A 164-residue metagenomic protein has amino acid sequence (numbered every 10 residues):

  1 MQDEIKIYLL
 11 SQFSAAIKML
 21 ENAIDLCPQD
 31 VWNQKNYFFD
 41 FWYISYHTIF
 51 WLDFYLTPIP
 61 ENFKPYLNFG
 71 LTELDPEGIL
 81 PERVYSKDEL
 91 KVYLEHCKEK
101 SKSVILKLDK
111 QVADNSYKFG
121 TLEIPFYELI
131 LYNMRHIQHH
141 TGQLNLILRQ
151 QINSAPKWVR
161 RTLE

Functional and structural regions predicted by a protein language model:
M1-Q2, E77: Short, contiguous pre-domain boundary segments
Q2-L10, V84-K91: Active-site rim elements
I7, S11, A16-C27: Short, Lys/Arg-rich amphipathic segments at extreme N-termini
L10-S14, Q29-P76, K118-E164: Short, contiguous alpha-helical
A16-A23, W51, C97-K100, Q143: Amphipathic, well-ordered alpha-helical segments in soluble domains
I24, P28, Y55-P60, I105 (+2 more regions): Membrane-helix exit/interface motif
E77-Y117, Y127-Q138: Acidic/histidine-rich alpha-helical segments that form the ligand environment of transition-metal centers
